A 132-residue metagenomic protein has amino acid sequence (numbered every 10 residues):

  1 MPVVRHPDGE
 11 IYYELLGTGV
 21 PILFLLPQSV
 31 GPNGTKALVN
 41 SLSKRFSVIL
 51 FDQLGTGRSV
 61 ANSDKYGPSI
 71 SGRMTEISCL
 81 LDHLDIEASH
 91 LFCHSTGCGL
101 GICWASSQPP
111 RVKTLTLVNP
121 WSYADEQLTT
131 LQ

Functional and structural regions predicted by a protein language model:
M1-P2: Short, hydrophobic/aromatic-rich segments at coil-to-beta transitions
R5-A61: Conserved HGGG/HGGXW glycine-rich cap/lid loop of the alpha/beta-hydrolase fold
G19, Q28-S29, S95, Q108 (+1 more regions): Short, flexible active-site-adjacent loop segments at beta-strand->alpha-helix junctions, enriched in small/polar
P21, S47, E87-H90, R111-T114: Structural signature of beta-strand start/N-cap positions in the alpha/beta core of ABC transporter nucleotide-binding
I49-H94: Active-site loop/oxyanion-hole signature of alpha/beta-hydrolase fold enzymes
C93-G97, G101: Gly/Ala-rich beta-loop-alpha elbow adjacent to hydrolase catalytic centers
I102, S106-S107, K113-Q132: Flexible "cap/lid" loop of the alpha/beta hydrolase fold
